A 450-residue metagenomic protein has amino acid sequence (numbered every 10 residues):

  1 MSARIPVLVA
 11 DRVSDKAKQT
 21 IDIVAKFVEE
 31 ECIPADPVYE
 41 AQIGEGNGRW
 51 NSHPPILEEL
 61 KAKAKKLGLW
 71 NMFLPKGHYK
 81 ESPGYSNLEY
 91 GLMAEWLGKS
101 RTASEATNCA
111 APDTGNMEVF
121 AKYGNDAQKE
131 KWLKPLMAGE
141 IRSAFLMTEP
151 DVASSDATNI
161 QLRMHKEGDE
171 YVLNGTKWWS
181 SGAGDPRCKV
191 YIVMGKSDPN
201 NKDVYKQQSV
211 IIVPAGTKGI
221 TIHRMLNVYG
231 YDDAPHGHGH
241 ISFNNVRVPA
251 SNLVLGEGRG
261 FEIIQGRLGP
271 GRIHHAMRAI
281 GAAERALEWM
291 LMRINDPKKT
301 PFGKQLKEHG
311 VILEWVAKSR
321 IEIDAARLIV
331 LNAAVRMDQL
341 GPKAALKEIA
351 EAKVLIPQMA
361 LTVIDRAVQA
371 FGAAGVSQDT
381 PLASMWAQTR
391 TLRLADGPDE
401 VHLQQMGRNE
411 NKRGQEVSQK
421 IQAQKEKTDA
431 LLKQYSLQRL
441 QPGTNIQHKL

Functional and structural regions predicted by a protein language model:
M1-R101, C109-A111, Y123-Q128, P135-E140 (+3 more regions): Alpha-helical interface subdomain recognition
E81-S82, S154, T221-I222, N252-E257: Cytochrome P450 core scaffold surrounding the K-helix E-X-X-R motif and the conserved "meander" helix-loop region
M117-Y123, F145-L146, N200: Flexible, glycine-rich active-site loops centered on histidine and acidic residues that chelate a metal or position
G139-T148, V193: A short, Trp-centered hydrophobic/proline-enriched beta-strand micro-motif
D151-S155, G182-P186, N201-K202, Y229-G237: Short Gly/Pro-enriched turn/cap motifs at secondary-structure boundaries
N159, G216-R247: Flexible, small-/acidic-enriched active-site or ligand-binding loops
D169-E170, N174-H223: A short core secondary-structure module
N245-E262: Long, acidic (Asp/Glu-rich), low-complexity accessory segments flanking structured domains
